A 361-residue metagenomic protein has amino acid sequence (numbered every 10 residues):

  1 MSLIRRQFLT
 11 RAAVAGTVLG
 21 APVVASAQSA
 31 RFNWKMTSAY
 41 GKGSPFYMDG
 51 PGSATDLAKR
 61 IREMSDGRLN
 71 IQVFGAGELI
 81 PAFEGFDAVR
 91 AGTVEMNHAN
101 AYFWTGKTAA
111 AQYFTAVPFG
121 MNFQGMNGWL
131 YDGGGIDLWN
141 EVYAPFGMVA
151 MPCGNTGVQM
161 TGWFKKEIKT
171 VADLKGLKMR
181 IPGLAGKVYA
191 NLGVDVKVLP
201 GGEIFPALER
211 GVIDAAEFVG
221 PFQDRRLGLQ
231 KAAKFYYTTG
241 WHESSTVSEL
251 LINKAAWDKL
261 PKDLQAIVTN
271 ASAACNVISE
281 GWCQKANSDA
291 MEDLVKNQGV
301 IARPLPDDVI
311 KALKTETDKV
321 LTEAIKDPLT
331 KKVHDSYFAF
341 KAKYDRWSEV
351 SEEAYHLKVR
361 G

Functional and structural regions predicted by a protein language model:
S2-M126, G134-G361: N-terminal secretory/targeting leader peptides
